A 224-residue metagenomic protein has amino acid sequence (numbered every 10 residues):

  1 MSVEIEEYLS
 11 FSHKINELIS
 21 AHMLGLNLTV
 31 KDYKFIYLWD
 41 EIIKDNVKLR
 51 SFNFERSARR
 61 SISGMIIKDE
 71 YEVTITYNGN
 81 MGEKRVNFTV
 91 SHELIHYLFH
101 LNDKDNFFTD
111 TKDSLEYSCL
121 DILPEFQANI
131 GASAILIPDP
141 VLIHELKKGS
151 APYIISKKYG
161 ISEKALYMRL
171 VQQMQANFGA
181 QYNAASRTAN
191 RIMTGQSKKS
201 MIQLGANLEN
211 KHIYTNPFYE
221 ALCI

Functional and structural regions predicted by a protein language model:
M1-I224: Active-site hotspot residues in diverse enzymes, especially metal/ion-binding acidic/histidine motifs
